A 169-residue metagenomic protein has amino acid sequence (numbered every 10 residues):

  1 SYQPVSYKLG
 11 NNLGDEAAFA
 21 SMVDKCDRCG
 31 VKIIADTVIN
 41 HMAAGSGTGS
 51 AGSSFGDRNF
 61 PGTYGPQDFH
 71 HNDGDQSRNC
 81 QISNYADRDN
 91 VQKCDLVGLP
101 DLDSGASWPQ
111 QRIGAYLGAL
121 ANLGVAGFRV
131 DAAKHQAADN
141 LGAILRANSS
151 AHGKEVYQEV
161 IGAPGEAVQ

Functional and structural regions predicted by a protein language model:
S1-N12, P100, S104-W108: N-terminal carbohydrate-binding/catalytic regions of secreted carbohydrate-active enzymes
Y2-P4, N40-Y85: Aromatic- and acidic-residue-enriched segments that line the glycan-binding/catalytic groove of carbohydrate-active
Y2-Q3, G10, A20-A35, H41 (+1 more regions): Active-site-proximal helices and loops of the catalytic beta/alpha 8
D15, A106, P164-G165: Intrinsic-disorder/low-complexity, polar/charged segments
D15-S21, C26-K32, T48-G49, S53-S54 (+5 more regions): Extracellular/periplasmic catalytic domains that process cell-envelope and extracellular macromolecules
T63-V125, A133-H135, D139-L141, A151: Polysaccharide-binding and catalytic clefts of secreted carbohydrate-active enzymes
